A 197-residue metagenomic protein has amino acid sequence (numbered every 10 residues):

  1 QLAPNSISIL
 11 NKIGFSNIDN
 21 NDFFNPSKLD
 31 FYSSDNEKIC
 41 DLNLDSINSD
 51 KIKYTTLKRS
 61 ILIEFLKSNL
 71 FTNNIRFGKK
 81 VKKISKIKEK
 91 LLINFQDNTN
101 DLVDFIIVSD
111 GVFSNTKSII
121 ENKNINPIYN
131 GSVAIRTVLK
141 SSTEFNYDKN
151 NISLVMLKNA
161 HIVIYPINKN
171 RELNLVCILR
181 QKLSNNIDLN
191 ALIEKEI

Functional and structural regions predicted by a protein language model:
A3-V138, K182-E194: Conserved N-terminal helical subregion
T137-T143, C177-L179: Short beta-strand-to-loop capping motifs
N146-Y147: Surface-exposed, gly/pro-biased binding rims or lids
N150-N185: Active-site substrate-recognition segment that forms the wall of the catalytic cavity or substrate channel
